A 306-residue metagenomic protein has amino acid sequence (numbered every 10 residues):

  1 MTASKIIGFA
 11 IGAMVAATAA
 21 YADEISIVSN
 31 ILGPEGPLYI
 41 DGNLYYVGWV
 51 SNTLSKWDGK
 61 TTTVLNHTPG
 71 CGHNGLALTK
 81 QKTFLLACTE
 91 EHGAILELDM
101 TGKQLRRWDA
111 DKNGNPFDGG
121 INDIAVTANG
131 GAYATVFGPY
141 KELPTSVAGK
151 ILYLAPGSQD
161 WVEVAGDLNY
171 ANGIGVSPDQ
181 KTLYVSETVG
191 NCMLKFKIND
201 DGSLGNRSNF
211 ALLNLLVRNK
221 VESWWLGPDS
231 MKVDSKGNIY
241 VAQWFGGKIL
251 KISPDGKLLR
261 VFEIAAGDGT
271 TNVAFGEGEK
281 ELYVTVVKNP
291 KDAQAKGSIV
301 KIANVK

Functional and structural regions predicted by a protein language model:
M1-G8: Bacterial N-terminal signal peptides that target proteins for export
G8-A17: Bacterial N-terminal signal peptides
Y21-I31, G59, R207-S208: A short helix->beta-strand "capping" segment at the edge of beta-propeller domains
V28-G42, W49, T68-C88, A94 (+8 more regions): Beta-rich, blade/repeat-based domains predominating in secreted/periplasmic proteins but also intracellular
Y46-H67: Beta-propeller domains
S51-T53, E91-G93, P139-E142, G190-C192 (+2 more regions): Short glycine/acidic-enriched loop and turn motifs that connect beta-strands
T53-S55, A94-L96, G149-L152, C192-L194 (+2 more regions): A short loop-to-beta-strand structural motif that recurs across blades of beta-propeller domains
W57-T61, D99-K103, A155-Q159, I198-G202 (+2 more regions): Short loop/turn segments that connect beta-strands within beta-propeller blades
